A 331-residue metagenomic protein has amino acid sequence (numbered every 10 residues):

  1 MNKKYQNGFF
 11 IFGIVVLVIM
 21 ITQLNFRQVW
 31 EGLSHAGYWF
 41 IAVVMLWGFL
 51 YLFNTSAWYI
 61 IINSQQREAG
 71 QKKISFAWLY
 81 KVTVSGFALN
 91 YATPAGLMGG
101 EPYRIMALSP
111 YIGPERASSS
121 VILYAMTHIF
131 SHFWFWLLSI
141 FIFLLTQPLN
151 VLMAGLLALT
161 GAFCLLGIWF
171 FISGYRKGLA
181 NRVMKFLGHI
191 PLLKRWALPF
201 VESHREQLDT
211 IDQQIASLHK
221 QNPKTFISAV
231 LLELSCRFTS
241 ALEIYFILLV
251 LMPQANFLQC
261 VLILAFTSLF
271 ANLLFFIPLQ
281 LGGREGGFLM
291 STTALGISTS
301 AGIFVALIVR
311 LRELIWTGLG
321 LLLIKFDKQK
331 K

Functional and structural regions predicted by a protein language model:
M1-V84, N150-N272, F304-V305, R312-K331: Predominantly cytoplasmic-facing regulatory/coupling regions of multi-pass membrane proteins
L46, N54, W58, T93-M98 (+3 more regions): Alpha-helical transmembrane segments and their lipid-water interface positions in multi-pass membrane proteins
N63-S64, Y91, P110, F141-L144 (+3 more regions): Transmembrane helix-loop junction
K73-A77, G100, Y111-M126, I297-I308: Membrane-interface alpha-helices at helix entry/exit sites of multi-pass transporters
W78-S109: Hydrophobic, aromatic-rich membrane-embedded alpha-helical segments
S85, L89-T93, S118-F141, T160-A162 (+2 more regions): Membrane-embedded alpha-helical segments of transport systems, primarily multispan ion/solute transporters
A88-A95, A265-L281, E285: Transmembrane alpha-helix interface/packing and boundary motifs in multi-pass membrane proteins, characterized by
A107-E115, L251, G286-A301: Interfacial segments of multi-pass membrane proteins
